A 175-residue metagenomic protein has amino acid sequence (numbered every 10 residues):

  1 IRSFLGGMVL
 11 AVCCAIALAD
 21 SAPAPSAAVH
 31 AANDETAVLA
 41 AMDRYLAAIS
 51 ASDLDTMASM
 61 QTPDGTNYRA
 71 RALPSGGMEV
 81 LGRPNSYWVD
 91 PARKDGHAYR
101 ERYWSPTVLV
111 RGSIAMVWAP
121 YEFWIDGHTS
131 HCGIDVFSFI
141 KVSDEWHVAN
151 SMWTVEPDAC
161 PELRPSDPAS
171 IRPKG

Functional and structural regions predicted by a protein language model:
G6-A17: Bacterial N-terminal signal peptides
I16-P63, D167-G175: Short, low-complexity N-terminal intrinsically disordered segments enriched in polar/charged residues
D20-A22, M116, C132-E162: Short beta-strand edge/turn micro-motifs at domain boundaries
A40-A41, R100-E101, I134: Short, conserved clusters of charged catalytic residues that mark active-site and nucleotide-handling motifs
Q61, Y121-F123, M152-T154: Short beta-strand segments enriched in hydrophobic/aromatic residues within well-folded beta-rich domains
T66, A70-R71, M78-T129, P173-G175: Surface-exposed, charged secondary-structure patches
